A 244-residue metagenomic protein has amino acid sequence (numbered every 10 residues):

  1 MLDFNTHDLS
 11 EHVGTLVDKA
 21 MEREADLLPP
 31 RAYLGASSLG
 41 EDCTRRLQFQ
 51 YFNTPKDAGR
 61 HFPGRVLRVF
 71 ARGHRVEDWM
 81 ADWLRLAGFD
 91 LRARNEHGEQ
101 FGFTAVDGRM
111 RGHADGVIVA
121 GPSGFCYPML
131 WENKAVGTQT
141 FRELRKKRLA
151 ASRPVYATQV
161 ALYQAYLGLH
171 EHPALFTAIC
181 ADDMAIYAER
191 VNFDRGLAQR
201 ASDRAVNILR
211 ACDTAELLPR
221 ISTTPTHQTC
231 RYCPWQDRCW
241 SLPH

Functional and structural regions predicted by a protein language model:
M1-L130, G137-Q139, A150: Metal-dependent nuclease catalytic cores that hydrolyze phosphodiester bonds in DNA/RNA, characterized by
F4-N5, E143-A157, L162-H244: Metal-dependent nuclease catalytic regions and adjoining charged, substrate-binding loops involved in nucleic-acid end
R94, N133, T177-I179: Generic beta-sheet signal
N133-A135, W235: Residues immediately flanking
